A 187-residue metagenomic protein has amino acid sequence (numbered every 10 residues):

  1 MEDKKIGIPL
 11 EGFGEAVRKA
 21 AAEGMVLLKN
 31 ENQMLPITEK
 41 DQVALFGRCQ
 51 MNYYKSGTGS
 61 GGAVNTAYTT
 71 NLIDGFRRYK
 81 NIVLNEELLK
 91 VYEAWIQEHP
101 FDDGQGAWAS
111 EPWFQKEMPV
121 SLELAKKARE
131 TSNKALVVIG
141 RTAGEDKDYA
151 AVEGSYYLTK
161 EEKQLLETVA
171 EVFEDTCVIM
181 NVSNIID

Functional and structural regions predicted by a protein language model:
M1-D187: C-terminal non-catalytic regions of proteins with extracellular/luminal or membrane-system context
